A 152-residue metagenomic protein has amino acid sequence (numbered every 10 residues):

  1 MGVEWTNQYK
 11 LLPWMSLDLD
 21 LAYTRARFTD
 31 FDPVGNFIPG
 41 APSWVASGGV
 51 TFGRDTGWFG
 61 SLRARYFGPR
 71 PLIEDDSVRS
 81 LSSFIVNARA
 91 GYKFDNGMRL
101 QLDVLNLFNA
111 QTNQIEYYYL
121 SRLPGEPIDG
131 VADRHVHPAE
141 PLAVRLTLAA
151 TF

Functional and structural regions predicted by a protein language model:
M1, G40-A46, S82-V86, E140-V144: Residues that define the transmembrane beta-barrel architecture of outer-membrane proteins
M1-I73, A149-T151: Gram-negative outer-membrane beta-barrel transporters
L17, P42-V45, D75, F84-A90 (+1 more regions): Glycine-rich loops and low-complexity Gly/Arg-rich segments that provide flexible linkers or classic glycine-based
A26, N36, R70, S83 (+3 more regions): Flexible, active-site-adjacent loop/turn segments at secondary-structure boundaries
P33-A41, F67-G68, S77-S82, E116-G125: Flexible, surface-exposed loop regions and adjacent strand-edge segments of Gram-negative outer-membrane beta-barrel
I73-R79, N87-G91, L105, R134: Short, glycine/charged-rich beta-strand-loop motifs at protein surfaces that mediate ligand recognition and catalysis
Y92-F152: C-terminal beta-signal and adjacent terminal beta-strands/loops of Gram-negative outer-membrane beta-barrel proteins
